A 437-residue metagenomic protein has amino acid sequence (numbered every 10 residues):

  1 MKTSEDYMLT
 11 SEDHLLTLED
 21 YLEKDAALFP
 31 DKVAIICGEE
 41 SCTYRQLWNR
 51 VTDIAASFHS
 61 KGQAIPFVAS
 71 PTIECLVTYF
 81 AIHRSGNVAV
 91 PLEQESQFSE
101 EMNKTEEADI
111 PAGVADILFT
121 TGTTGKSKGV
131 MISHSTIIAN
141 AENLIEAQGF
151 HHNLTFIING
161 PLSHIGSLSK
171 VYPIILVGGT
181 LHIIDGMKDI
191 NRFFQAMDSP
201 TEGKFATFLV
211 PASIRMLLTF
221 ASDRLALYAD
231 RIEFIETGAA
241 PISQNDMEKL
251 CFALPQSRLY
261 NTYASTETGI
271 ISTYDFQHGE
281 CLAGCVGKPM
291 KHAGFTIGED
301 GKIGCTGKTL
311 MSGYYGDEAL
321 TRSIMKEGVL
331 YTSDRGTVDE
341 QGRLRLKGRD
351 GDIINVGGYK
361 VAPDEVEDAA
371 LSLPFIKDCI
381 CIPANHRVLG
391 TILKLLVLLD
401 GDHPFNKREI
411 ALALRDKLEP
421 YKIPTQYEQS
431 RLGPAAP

Functional and structural regions predicted by a protein language model:
T10-H14, L18, E23, D31-H59 (+3 more regions): Conserved AMP-binding/adenylate-forming core of the ANL superfamily
D13-L16, P30, T105-F119, K126 (+1 more regions): Conserved pre-ATP/AMP-binding loop-to-beta segment of ANL
E40, A55-E95, P161, K360: Conserved AMP-binding/adenylate-forming
T43-R45, A115-E142: Conserved AMP-binding A3 loop
F67, G307, G313, R335-K422 (+1 more regions): AMP-binding/adenylate-forming catalytic core of the ANL superfamily
I138-T155, S163-A206: Conserved AMP-binding/adenylation subdomain of ANL enzymes
K204-L209, F220-E280, G294: Gly/Ser/Thr-rich phosphate-binding loop
K288-H292, T296-K326, Y359-V361: Conserved ATP/PPi-binding loop(s) of AMP-dependent carboxylate-activating enzymes
